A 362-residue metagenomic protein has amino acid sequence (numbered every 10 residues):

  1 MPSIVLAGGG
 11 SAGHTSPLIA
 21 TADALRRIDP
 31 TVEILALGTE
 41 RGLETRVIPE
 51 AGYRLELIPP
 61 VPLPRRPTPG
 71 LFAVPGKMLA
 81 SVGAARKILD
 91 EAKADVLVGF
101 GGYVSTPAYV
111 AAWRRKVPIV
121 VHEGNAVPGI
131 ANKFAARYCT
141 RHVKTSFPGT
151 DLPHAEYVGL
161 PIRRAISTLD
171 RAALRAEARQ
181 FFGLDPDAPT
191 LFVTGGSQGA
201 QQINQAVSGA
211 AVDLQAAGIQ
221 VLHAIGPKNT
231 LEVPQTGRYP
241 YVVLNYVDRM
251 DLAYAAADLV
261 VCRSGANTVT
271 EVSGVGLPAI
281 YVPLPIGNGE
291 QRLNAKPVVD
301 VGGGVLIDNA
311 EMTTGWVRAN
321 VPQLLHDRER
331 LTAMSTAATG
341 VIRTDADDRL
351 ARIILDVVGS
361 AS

Functional and structural regions predicted by a protein language model:
P2-A12, T31-V82, V158, D308-A310: Conserved nucleotide-sugar phosphate-binding/catalytic loop shared by glycosyltransferases and other
G42, V47-A51, L174-Q180, L184-V260 (+3 more regions): Donor-nucleotide binding loops and adjacent catalytic segments primarily of GT-B fold Leloir glycosyltransferases
A84-L97, S105-V120, K133-Y138: Glycosyltransferases and closely related glycan-assembly transferases that use nucleotide-activated donors
W113-A176, F181: Active-site-proximal region of nucleotide-activated glycan assembly enzymes, centered on histidine/acidic-rich loops
R115, A255-A257, S273-V282, V301: Conserved donor-binding/catalytic loop of nucleotide-activated donor transferases
A279, P297-A310, P322-Q323: A short acidic/histidine/glycine-rich donor-binding loop in glycosyltransferase catalytic cores
R330-T344: A short, well-ordered alpha-helix in the C-terminal region of glycosyltransferases
R343-S362: C-terminal alpha-helical cap of glycosyltransferases
